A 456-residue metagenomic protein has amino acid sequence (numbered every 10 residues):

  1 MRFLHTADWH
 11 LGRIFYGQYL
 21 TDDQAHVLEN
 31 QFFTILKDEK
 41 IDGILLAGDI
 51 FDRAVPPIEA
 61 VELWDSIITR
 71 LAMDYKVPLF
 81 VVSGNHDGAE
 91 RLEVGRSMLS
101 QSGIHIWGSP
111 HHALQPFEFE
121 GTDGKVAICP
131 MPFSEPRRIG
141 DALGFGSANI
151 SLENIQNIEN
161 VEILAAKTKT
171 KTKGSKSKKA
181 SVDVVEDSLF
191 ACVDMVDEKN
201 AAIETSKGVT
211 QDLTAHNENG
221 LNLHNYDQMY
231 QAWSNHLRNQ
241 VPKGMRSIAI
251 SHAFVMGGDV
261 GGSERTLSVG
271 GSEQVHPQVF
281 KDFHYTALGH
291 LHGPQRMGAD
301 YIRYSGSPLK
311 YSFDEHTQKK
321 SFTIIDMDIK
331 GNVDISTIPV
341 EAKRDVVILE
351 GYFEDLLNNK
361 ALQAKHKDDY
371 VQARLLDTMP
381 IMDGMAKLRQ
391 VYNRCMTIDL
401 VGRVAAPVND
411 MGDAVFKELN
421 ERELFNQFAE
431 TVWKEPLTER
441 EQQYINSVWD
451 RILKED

Functional and structural regions predicted by a protein language model:
M1-T69, K76, N157, N446-R451 (+1 more regions): N-terminal active-site segment of His-dependent metallophosphoesterases
T6-A7, I44-D49, P78-N85, W107-P110 (+3 more regions): Active-site neighborhood of phospho(di)ester-bond hydrolases with catalytic His/Asp-centered motifs
H10, I41-E59, K76-E90, S247 (+1 more regions): Active-site neighborhood of divalent metal-dependent phosphoester/pyrophosphate hydrolases
F15-G17, I50-I68, S83-S102, G108 (+2 more regions): Metal-dependent catalytic neighborhoods of phosphoester/phosphodiester hydrolases
D38, G43, D326-D456: Accessory, non-catalytic peripheral segments of nucleic-acid enzymes
V94-M98, S102-G270, P308, D328: Conserved catalytic scaffold of divalent metal-dependent phosphoesterases
L114-T122, M131, V161-I163, D300-H366: Binuclear metal-dependent phosphoesterase catalytic core
V255-V333: Conserved beta-sheet core of the metallophosphoesterase superfamily
